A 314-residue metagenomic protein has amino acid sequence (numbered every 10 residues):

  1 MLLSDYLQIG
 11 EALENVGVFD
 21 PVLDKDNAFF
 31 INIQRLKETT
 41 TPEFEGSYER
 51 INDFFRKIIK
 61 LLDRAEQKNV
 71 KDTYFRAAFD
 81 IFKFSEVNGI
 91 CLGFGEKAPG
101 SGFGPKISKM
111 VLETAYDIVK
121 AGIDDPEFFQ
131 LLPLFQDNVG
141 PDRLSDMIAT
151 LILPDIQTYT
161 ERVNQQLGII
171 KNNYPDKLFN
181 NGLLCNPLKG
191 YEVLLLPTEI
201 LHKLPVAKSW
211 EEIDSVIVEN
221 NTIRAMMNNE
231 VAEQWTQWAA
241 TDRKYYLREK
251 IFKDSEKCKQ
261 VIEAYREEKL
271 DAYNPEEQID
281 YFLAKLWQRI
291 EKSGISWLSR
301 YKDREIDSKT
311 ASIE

Functional and structural regions predicted by a protein language model:
M1-L167: Long, contiguous, compositionally biased segments that the model treats as domain-scale units
G168-N172: Structured alpha-helical bundle/scaffold domains in large eukaryotic membrane-trafficking regulators
N173-E314: The feature marks a conserved, polyanion-engaging helical scaffold used by nucleic-acid processing enzymes and innate
